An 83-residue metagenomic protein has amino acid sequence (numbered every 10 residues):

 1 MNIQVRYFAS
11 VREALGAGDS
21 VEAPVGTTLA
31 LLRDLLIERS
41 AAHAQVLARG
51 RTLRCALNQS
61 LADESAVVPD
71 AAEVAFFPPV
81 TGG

Functional and structural regions predicted by a protein language model:
M1-G82: Ubiquitin-like/PB1-type beta-grasp interaction modules and other compact soluble beta-rich domains
